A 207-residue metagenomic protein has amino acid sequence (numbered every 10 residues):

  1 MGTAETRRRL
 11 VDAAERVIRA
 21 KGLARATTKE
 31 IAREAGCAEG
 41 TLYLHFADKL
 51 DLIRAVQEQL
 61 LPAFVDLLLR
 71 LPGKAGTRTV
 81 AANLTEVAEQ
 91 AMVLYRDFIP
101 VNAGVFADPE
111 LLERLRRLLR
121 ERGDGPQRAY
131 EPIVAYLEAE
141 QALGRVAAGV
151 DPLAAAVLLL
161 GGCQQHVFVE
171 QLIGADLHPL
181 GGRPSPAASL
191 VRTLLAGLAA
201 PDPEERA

Functional and structural regions predicted by a protein language model:
M1-E5, P72, D202-A207: N-terminal intrinsically disordered/low-complexity leader segments
R7, T28, L50, T77 (+8 more regions): Short, structured helix-loop boundary elements
R9, V17-D51, A55: Helix-turn-helix
A26, G149-V150: Helix-loop segment at the mouth of the active site in Rossmann-fold oxidoreductases, especially SDR/KR enzymes
E58-V87: Amphipathic alpha-helical linker/stalk segments
A82, E86, V93, Q127-E131 (+2 more regions): C-terminal peripheral helix-coil segments that are non-catalytic and often amphipathic
E86, M92-P132: Short secondary-structure transition hinges
